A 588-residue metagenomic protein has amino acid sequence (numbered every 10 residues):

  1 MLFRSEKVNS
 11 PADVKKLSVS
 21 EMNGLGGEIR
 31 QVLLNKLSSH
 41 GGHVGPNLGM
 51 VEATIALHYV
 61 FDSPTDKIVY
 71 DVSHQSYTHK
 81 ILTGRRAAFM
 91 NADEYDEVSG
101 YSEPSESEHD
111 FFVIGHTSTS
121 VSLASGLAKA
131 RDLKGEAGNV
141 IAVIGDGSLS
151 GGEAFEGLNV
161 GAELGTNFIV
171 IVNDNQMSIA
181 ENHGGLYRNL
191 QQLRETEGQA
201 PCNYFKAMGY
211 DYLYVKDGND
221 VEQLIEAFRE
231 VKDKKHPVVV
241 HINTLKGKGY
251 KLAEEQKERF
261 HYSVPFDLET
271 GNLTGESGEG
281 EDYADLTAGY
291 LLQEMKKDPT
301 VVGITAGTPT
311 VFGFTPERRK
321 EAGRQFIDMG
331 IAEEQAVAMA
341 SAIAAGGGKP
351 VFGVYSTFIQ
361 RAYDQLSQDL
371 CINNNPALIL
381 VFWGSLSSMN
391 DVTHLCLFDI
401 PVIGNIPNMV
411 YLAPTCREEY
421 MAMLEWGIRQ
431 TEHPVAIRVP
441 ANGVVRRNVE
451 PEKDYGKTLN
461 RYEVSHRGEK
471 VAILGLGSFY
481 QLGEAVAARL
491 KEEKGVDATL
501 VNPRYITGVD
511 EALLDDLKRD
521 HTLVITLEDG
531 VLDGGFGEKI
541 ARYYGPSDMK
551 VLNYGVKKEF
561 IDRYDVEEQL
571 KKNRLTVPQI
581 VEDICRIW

Functional and structural regions predicted by a protein language model:
M1-L2: Short, small-residue-biased leader/transition segments that mark boundaries at the very start of proteins
Q31-S38, S99-V113, G135-I141, T315-G330 (+3 more regions): Glycine/charged-rich beta-loop-alpha catalytic/anionic-binding loops adjacent to active sites
H43-L164, V301, A306, T315-P316 (+1 more regions): Cofactor-binding active-site loop characterized by glycine-rich and histidine/acidic residues
D66-K67, Y250-Q360, Q365-N375, L474-G477: Non-catalytic terminal/interface segments that mediate subunit docking, oligomerization, and allosteric communication
V72-Y77, I144-G151, V172-S178, G218-N219 (+10 more regions): Acidic, glycine-rich active-site loops and adjacent beta-strand->loop/helix elements that engage anionic groups
A88-V98, E163-M177, C371-W383: A glycine-rich helix N-cap at a beta->alpha junction
D110-F266, N272-G280, A284-G289, M409-H521: Glycine-rich ThDP/TPP pyrophosphate-binding loop and its adjacent helix/strand module within ThDP-dependent enzymes
P265, G271-S277, S388-N390, V410 (+2 more regions): Peripheral docking tails and interdomain loops at the edges of cofactor- or intermediate-handling domains
